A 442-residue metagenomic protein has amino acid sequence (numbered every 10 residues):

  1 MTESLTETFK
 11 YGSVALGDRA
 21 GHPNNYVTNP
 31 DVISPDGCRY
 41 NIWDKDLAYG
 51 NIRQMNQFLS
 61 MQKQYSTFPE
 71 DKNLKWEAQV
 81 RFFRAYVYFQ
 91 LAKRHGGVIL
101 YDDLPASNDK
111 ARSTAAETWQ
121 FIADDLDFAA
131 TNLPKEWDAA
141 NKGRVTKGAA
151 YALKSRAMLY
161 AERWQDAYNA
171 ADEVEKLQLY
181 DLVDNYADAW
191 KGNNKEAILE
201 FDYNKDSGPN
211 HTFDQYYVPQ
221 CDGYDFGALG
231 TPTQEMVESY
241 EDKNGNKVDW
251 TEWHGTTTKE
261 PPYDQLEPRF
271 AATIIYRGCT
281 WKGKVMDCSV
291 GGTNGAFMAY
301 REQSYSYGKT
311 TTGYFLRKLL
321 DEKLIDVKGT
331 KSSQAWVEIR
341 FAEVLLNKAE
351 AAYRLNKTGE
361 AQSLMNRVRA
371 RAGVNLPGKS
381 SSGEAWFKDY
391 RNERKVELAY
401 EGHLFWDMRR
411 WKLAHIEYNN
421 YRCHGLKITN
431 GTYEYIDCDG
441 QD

Functional and structural regions predicted by a protein language model:
M1-N24, D127-F128, R144-A299, Y418-L426 (+2 more regions): An aromatic- and glycine-enriched ligand-binding surface/loop that stacks and positions planar moieties
A20-H95, D109-Q120, L126-A139, E252 (+5 more regions): Conserved, well-structured interaction surfaces
P268-V368: C-terminal substrate/ligand-recognition segments
Q362-Q441: C-terminal structured "cap/appendage" subdomains that terminate the fold
